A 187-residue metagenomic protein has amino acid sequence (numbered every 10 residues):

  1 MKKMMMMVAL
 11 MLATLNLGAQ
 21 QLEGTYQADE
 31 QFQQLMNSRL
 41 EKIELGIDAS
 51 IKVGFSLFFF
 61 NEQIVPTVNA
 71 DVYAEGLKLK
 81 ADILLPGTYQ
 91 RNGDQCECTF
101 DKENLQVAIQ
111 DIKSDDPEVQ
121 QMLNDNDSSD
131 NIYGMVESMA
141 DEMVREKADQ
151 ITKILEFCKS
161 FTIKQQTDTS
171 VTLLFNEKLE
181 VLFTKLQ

Functional and structural regions predicted by a protein language model:
M5-G18: Hydrophobic h-region of N-terminal signal peptides that target proteins for export in Gram-negative bacteria
G18-N92, E97-Q187: Lipid interaction determinants
